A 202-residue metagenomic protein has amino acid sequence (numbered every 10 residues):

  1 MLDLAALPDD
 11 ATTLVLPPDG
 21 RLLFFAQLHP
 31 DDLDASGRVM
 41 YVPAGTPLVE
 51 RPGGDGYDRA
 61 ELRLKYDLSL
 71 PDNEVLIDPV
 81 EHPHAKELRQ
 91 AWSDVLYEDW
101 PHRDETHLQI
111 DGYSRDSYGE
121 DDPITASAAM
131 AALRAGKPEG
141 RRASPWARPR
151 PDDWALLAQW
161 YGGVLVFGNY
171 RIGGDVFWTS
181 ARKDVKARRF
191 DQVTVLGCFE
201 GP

Functional and structural regions predicted by a protein language model:
M1-P202: Preference for intrinsically disordered or flexible, low-complexity segments and adjacent hinge/connector residues
